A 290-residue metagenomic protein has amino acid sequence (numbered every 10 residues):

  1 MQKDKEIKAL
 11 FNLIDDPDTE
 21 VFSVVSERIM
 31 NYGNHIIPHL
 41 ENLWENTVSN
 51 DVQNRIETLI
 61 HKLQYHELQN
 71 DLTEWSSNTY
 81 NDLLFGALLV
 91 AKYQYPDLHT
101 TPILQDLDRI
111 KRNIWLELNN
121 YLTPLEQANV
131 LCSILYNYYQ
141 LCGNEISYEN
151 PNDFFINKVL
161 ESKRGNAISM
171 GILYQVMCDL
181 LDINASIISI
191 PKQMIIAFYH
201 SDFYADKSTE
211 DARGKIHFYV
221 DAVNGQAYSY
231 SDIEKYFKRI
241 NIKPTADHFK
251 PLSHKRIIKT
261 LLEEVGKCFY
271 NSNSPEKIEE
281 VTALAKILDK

Functional and structural regions predicted by a protein language model:
M1-K290: A structural boundary/capping signal
